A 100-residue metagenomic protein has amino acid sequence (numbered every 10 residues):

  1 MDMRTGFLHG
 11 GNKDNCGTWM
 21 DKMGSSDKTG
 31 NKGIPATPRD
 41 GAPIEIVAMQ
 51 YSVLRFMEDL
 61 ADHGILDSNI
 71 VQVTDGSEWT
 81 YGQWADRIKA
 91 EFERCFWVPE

Functional and structural regions predicted by a protein language model:
M1-E100: Acidic, mature catalytic/reactive cores of soluble proteins
